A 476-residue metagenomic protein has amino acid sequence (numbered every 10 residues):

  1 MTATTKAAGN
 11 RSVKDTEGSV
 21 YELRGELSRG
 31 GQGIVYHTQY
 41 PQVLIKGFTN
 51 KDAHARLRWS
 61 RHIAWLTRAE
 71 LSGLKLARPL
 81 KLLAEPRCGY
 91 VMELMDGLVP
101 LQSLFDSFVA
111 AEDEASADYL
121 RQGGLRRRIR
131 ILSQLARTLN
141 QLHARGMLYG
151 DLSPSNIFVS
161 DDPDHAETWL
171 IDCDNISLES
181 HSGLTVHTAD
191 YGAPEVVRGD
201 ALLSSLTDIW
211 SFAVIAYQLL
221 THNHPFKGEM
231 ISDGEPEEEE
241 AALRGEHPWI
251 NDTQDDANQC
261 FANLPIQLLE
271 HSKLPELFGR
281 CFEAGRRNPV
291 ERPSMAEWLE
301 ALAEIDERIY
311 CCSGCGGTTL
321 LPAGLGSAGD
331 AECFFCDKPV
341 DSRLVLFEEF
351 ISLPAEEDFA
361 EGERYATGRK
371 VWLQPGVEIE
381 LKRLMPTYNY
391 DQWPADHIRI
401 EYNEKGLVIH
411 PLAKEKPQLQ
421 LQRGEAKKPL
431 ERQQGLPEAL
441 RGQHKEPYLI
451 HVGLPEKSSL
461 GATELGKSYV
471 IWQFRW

Functional and structural regions predicted by a protein language model:
T2-P41, K46, K51, S72-L74: ATP-binding glycine-rich phosphate-binding loop
A77-R127: Conserved structural core of kinase catalytic domains
L132, L139, H143-D162: Catalytic-loop of the protein kinase fold
S182-G199: Conserved activation segment of eukaryotic-like protein kinases, specifically the C-terminal portion of the activation
D208: Conserved catalytic-loop aspartate of Hanks-type protein kinases
A216-P275: Conserved C-lobe activation region of Hanks-type protein kinase-like domains
Q420-W476: C-terminal boundary/linker segments immediately following FHA domains
